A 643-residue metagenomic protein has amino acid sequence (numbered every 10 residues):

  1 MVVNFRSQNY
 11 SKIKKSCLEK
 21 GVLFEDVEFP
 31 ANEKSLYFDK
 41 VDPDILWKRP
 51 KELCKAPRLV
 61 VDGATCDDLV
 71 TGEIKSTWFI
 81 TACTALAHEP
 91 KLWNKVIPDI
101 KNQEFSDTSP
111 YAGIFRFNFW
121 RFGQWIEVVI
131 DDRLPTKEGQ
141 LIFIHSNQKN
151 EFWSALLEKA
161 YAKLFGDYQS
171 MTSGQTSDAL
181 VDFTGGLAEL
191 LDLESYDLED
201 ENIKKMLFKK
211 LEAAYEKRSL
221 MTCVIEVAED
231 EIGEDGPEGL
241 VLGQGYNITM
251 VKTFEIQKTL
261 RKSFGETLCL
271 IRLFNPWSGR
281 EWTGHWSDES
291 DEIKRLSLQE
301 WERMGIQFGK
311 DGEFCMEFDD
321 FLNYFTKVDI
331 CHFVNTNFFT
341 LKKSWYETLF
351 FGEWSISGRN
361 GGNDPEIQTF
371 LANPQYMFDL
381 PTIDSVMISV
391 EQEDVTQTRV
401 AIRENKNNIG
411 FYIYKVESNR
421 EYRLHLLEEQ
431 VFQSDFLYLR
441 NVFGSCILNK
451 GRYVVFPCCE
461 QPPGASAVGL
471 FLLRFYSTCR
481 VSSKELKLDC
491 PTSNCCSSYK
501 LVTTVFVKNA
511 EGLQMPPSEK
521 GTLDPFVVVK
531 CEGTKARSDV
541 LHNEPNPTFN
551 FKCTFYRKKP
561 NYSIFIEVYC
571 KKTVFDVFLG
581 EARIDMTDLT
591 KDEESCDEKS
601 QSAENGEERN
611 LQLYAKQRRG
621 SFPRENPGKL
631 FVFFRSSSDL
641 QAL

Functional and structural regions predicted by a protein language model:
M1-F526, G533-K535, K559, S563-E567 (+2 more regions): Structured alpha-helical subdomains that flank or immediately precede key functional sites
P237-G239, L541, P545: SH3/SH3-like (including bacterial SH3b) beta-barrel domains that bind proline-rich motifs or cell-wall ligands
G444-S445, N543-F555: Short, surface-exposed beta-strand/beta-hairpin micro-motifs centered on an aromatic residue
F575-L579: Extracellular carbohydrate recognition
